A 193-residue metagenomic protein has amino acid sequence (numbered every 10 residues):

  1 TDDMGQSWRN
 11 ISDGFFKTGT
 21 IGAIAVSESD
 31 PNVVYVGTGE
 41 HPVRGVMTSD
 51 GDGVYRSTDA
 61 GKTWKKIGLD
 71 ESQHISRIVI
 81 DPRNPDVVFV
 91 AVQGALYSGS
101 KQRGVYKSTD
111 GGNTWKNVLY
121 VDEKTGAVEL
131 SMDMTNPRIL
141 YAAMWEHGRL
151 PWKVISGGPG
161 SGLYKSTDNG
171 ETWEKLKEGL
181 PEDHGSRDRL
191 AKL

Functional and structural regions predicted by a protein language model:
T1-L193: Beta-propeller blade termini and top-face loops
